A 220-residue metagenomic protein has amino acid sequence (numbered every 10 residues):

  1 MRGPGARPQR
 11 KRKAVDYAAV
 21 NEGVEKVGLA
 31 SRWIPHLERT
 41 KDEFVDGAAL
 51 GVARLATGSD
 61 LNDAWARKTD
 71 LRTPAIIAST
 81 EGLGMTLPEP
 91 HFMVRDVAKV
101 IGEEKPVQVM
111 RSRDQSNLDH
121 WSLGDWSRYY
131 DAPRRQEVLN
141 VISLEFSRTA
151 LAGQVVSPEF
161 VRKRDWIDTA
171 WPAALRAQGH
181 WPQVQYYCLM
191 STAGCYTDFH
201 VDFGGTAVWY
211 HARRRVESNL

Functional and structural regions predicted by a protein language model:
M1-L220: N-terminal accessory scaffold of Fe(II)-dependent oxygenases
